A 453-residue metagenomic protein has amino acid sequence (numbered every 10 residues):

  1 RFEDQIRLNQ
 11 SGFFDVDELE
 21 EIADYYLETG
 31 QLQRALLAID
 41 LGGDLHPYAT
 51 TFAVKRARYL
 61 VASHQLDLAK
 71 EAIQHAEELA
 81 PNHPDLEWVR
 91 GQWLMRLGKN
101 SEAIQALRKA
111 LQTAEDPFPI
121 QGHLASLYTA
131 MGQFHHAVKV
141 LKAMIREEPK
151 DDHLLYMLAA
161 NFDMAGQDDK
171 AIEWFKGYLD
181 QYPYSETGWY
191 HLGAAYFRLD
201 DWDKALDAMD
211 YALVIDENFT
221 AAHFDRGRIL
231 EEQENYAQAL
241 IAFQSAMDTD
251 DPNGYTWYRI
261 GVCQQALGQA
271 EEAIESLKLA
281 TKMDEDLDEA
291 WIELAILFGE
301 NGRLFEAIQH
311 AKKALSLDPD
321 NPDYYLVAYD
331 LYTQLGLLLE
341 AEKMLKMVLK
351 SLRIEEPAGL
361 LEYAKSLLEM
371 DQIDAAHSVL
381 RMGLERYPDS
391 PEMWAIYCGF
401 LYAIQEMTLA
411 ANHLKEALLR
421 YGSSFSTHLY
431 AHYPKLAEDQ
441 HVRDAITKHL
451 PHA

Functional and structural regions predicted by a protein language model:
D17, T51, D85, P119 (+9 more regions): Start-of-helix register in tetratricopeptide repeats
E28, A62, R96, A130 (+8 more regions): Register position in tetratricopeptide repeats
G42, H75-A76, K109-A110, A143-M144 (+8 more regions): Canonical positions in the second alpha-helix
L45, E78-A80, T113-A114, E147 (+8 more regions): Structural marker of alpha-solenoid helical repeat scaffolds
